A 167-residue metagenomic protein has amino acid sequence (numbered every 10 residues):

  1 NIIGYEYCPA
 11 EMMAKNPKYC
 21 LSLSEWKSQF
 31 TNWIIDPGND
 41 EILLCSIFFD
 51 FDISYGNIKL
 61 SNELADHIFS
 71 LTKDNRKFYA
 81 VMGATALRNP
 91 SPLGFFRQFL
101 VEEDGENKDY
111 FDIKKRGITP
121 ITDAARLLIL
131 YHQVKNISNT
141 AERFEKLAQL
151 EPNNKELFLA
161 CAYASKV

Functional and structural regions predicted by a protein language model:
I2-N75: Conserved catalytic core of two-metal-ion nucleotidyltransferases
E6, G56-V167: Conserved nucleotidyltransferase catalytic core and NTase-mimicking acidic/glycine-rich helix/loop elements in nucleic
